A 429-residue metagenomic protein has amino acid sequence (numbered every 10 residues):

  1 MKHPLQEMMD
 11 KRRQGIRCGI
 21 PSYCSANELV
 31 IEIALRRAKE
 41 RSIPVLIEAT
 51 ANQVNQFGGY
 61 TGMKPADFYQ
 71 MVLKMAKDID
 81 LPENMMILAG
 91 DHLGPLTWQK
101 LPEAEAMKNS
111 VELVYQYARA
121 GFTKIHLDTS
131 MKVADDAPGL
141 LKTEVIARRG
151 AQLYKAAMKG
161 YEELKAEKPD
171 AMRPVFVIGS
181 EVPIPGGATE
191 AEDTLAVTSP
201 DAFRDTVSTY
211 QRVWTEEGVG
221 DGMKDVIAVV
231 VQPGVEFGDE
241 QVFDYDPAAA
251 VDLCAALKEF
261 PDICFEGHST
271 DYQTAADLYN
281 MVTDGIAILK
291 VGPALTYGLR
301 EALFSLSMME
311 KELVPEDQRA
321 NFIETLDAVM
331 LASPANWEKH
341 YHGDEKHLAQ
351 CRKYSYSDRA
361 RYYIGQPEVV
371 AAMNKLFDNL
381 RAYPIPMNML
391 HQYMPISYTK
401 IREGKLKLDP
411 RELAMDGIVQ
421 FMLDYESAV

Functional and structural regions predicted by a protein language model:
R17-E28, A89-N109, D193-T198, C264-D271 (+1 more regions): Active-site mouth loops of central-metabolism enzymes
C18-S22, P44-E48, M85-A89, K124-H126 (+4 more regions): Structural preference for beta-strand elements that scaffold enzyme active sites
Y23-V30, G59-M71, Q99-Q116, A147-R148: Glycine-rich anion/phosphate-binding loops
A34, D91, D128, M281: Conserved, mostly hydrophobic/aromatic
V45-K64, L127-L141, G238-D239, M394-K405: Glycine-rich, proline-tolerant flexible connector loops at the mouths of alpha/beta enzymes
G62-G90, K142-K168, P247-P261: Alpha-helix-loop-beta-strand connector modules within alpha/beta enzyme cores
Q99-E181: Internal, well-ordered domain-core segments that constitute the primary functional module of diverse proteins
C254-V429: Flexible, acidic glycine-rich loops studded with aromatic residues
